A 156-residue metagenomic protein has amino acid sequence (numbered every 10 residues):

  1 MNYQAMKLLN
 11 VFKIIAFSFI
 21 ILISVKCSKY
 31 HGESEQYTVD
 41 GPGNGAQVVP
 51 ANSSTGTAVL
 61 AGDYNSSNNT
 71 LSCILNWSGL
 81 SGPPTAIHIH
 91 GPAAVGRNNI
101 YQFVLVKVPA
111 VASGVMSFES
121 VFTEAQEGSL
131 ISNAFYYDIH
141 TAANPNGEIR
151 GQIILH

Functional and structural regions predicted by a protein language model:
M1-Q36: Bacterial Sec-dependent N-terminal signal peptides
I23-I87, G91-H156: Metal-centered catalytic cores of metalloenzymes
